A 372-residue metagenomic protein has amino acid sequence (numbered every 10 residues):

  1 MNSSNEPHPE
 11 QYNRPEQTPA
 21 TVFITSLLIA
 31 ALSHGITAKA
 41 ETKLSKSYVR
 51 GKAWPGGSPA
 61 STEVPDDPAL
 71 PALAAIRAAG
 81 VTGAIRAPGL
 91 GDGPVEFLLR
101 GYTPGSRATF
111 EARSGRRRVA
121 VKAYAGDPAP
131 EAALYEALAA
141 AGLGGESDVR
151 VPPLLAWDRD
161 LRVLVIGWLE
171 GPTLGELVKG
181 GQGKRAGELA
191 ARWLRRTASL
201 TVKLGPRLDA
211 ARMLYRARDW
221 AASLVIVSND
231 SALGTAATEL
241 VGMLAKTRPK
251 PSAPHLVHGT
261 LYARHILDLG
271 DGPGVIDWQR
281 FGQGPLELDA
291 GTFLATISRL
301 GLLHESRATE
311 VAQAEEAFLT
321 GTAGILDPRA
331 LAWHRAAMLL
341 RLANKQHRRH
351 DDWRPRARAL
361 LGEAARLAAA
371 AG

Functional and structural regions predicted by a protein language model:
H8-P9, Q17: Detector for the Zn2+-coordinating histidines of canonical Cys2His2
F23-R100, P104-R107, P128-A133, S231 (+1 more regions): Regulatory N- and C-terminal appendages and interdomain linkers associated with kinase/kinase-like NTP transferase
V64-A84, K122-L161, L177-R196: A conserved alpha-helical element in kinase catalytic cores
A72, I76-L98, V202-G259, A323-G324: An alpha-helical support segment within catalytic cores of ATP-dependent transferases
L98-Y102, R107-A120, R162-V165, A245-L288: Active-site acidic catalytic loop and adjacent metal/ATP-binding pocket of ATP-dependent phosphoryl transfer enzymes
R159-G183, R196-K203, D219-D230, R299-L300 (+1 more regions): A glycine-centered beta->alpha junction motif in the catalytic cores of kinase/phosphotransferase enzymes
D289-A323, A337-W353: Active-site activation/catalytic loop segments of kinase-like enzymes and analogous catalytic loops in related
I325-R335: All-alpha amphipathic helical-bundle segments outside canonical DNA-binding/catalytic cores that form hydrophobic
